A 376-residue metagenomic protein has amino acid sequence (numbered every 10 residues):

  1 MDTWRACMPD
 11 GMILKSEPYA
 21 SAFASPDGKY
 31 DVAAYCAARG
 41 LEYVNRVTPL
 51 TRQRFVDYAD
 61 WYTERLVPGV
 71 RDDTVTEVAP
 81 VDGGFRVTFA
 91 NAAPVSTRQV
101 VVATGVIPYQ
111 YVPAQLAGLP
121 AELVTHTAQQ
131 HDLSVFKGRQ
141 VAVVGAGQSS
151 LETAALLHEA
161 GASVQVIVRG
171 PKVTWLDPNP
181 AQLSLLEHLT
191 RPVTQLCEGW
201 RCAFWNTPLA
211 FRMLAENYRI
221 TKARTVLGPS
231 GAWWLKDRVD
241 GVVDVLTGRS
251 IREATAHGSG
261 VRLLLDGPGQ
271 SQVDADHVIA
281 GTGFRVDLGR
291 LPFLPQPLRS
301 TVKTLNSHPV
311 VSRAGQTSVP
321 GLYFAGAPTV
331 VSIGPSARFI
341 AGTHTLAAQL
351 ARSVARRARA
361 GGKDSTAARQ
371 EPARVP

Functional and structural regions predicted by a protein language model:
M1, R5, V44-Q148, E152-P376: Flavin (primarily FAD) cofactor-binding/catalytic cores of flavoenzymes
P9-L41, V193-R212: Flavin (FAD/FMN) cofactor-binding and adjacent substrate-gating region of FAD-dependent oxidoreductase domains
